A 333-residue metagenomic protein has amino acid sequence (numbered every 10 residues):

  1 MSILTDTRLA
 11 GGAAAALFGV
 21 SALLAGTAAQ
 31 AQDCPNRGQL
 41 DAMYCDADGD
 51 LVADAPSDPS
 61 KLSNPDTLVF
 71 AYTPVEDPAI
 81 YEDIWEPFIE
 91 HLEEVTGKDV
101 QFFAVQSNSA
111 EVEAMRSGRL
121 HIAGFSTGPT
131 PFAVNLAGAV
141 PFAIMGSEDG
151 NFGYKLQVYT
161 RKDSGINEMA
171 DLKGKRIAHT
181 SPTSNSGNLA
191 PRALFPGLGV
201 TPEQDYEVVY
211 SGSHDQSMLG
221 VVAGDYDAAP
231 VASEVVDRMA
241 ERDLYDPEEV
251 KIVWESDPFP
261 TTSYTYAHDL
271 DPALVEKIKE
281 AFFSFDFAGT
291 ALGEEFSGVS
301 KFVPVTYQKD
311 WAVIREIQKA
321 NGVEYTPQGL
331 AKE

Functional and structural regions predicted by a protein language model:
G12-A25: Bacterial N-terminal signal peptides
A29-A110, F296-E333: N-terminal hydrophobic or amphipathic helices and topogenic motifs
F70-E93, G128, N151-L219, Y226-A228 (+4 more regions): Bilobed "Venus flytrap"/periplasmic-binding protein-like clamshell domains and structurally analogous long
T73-P74, E148-Q157, L244-F282, F296-E316: Periplasmic-binding protein-like
D99-Q106, Q204-S213, K251-W254: Short beta-strand-to-loop elements that line the ligand-binding cleft of bilobed periplasmic-binding protein-like
E113-D171: Acidic, polar ligand-binding/catalytic clefts
A133-M145, M239-V253: Ligand-binding "clamshell"
S184-S186, F282-G298: Periplasmic-binding protein-like
